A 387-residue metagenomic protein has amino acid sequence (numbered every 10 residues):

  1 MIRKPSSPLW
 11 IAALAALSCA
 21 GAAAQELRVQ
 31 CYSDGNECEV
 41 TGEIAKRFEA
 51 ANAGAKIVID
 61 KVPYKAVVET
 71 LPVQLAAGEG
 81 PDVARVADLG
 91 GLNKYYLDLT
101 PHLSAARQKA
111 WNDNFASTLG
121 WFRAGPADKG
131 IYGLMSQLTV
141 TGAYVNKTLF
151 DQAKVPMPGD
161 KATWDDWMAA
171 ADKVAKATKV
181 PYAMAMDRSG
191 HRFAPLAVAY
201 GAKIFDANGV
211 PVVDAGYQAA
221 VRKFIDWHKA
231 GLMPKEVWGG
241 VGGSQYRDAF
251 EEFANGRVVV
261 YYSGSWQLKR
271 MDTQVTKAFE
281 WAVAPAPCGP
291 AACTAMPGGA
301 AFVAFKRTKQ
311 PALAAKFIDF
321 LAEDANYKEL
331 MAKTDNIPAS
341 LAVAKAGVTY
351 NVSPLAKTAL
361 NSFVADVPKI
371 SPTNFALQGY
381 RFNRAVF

Functional and structural regions predicted by a protein language model:
Q25-G35, A55-D60, V83, Y132 (+1 more regions): Short, well-ordered beta-strand elements
E43, R47-F115, D151-K154, E251-E252 (+2 more regions): Extracytoplasmic "Venus flytrap"/periplasmic binding protein-like
A50-A51, A153, K229-P234, Q267 (+2 more regions): Extracytoplasmic/periplasmic substrate-recognition and gating elements
D88-V140, N351-P354, N361: Hinge/lid segment of periplasmic solute-binding proteins
T100-A116, D160, Y182-M184, A202-A220 (+3 more regions): Short, solvent-exposed loop/beta-turn-alpha elements that line the ligand-binding surface or hinge of extracytoplasmic
P126, A356-F387: C-terminal capping/gating helix-and-loop segments adjacent to ligand/active sites or protein-protein/ligand interfaces
P126-S136, T141, D166-R222, A249 (+1 more regions): Extracytoplasmic/periplasmic solute-binding protein
A171-D172, G209-G242, D272: Glycine-centered hinge/linker elements that transmit conformational signals in sensory and ligand-binding systems
